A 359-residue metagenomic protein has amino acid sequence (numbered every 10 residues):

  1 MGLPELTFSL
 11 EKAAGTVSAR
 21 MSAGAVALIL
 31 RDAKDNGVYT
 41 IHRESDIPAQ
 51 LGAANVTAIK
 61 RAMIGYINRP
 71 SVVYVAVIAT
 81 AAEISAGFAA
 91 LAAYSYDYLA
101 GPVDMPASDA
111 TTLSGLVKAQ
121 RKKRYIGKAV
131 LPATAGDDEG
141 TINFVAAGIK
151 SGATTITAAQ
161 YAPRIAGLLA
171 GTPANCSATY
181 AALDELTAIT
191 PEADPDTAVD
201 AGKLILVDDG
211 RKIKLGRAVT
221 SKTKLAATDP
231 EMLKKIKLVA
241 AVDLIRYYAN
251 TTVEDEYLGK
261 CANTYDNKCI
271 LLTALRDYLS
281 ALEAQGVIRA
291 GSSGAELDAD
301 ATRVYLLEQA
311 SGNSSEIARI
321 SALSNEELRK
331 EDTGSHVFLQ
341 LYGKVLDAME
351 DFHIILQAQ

Functional and structural regions predicted by a protein language model:
M1-R61, D208-Q359: Structured, hydrophobic secondary-structure cores that serve as assembly/anchoring elements
K12-T16, A58-G65, A86-G87, T190-A193 (+1 more regions): Intrinsically disordered, low-complexity boundary segments flanking structured domains
V17-R20, G65-Y66, A89-L91, D196-T197 (+2 more regions): A general structural signal for short secondary-structure junctions and capping/turn motifs
A23-A25, S95-D97, A178, A201-K203: Short, surface-exposed beta-edge/turn micro-motifs
R43, M105-P106, P191, T264: Intrinsic-disorder/low-complexity, polar/charged segments
I59-Y180: Extracellular Cys-Trp
A146-C261: Extended basic-aromatic, gly/pro-enriched interface segments that bind polyanionic ligands
